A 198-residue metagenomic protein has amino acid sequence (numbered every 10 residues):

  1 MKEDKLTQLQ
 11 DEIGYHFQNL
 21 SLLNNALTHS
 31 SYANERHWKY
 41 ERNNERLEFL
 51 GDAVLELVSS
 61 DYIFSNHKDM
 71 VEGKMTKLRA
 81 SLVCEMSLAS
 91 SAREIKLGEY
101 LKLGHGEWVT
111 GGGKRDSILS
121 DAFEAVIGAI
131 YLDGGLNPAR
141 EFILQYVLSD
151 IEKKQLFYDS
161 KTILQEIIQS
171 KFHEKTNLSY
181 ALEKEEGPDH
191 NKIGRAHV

Functional and structural regions predicted by a protein language model:
M1-H197: Double-stranded RNA-binding/processing signature
